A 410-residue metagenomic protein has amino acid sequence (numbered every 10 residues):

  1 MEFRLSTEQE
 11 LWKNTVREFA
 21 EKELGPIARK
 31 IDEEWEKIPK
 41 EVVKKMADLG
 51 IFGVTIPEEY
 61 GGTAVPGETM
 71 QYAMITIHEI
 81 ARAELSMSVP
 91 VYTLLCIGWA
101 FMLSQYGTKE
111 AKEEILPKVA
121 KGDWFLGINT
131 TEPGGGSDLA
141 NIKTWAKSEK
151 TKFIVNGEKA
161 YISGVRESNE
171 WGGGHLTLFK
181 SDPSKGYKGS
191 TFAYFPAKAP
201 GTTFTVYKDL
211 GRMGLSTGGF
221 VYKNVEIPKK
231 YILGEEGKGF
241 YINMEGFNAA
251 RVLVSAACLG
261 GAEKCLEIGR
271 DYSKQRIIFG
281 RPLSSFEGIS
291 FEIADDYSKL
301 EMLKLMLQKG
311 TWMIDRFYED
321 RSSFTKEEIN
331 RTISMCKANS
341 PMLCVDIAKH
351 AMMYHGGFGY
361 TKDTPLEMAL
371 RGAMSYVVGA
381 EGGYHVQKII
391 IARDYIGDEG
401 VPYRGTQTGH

Functional and structural regions predicted by a protein language model:
M1-E84, Y106-A111, K118-D123, G136 (+3 more regions): Alpha-helical interface subdomain recognition
G50, T76-A81, F179, F195-P200 (+2 more regions): Short Ser/Thr-interspersed hydrophobic loop/turn segments at strand-loop and sheet-helix junctions that line or gate
S88-E110, G136-L139: N-terminal glycine-rich flavin-associated loop
G122-T130, T177-L178: A short, Trp-centered hydrophobic/proline-enriched beta-strand micro-motif
G134-S137, V165-N169, D182-S184, K208-L215: Short Gly/Pro-enriched turn/cap motifs at secondary-structure boundaries
K152, N156-T202: A short core secondary-structure module
K198-P228: Flexible, small-/acidic-enriched active-site or ligand-binding loops
N224-I242: Long, acidic (Asp/Glu-rich), low-complexity accessory segments flanking structured domains
